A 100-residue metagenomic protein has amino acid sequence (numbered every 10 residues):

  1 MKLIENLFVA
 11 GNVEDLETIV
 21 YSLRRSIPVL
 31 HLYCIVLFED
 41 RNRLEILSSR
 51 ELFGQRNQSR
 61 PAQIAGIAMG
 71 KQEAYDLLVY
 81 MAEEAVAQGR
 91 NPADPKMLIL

Functional and structural regions predicted by a protein language model:
M1-S22: Negatively charged, low-complexity tracts enriched in Asp/Glu with abundant Ser/Thr
D15, L47, E51-G54, N91-D94 (+1 more regions): N-proximal short alpha-helices
Y21, L44-I46, G66, M97: Hydrophobic transmembrane signal anchors and adjacent membrane-proximal interface regions, especially in viral
Y21-V29: Short, compositionally biased leader-like segments
P28-A62: Short aromatic-glycine-(Arg/Gly/Cys) micro-motifs in beta-strand/loop hairpins
S59-L100: Short, compact, well-ordered microdomains
